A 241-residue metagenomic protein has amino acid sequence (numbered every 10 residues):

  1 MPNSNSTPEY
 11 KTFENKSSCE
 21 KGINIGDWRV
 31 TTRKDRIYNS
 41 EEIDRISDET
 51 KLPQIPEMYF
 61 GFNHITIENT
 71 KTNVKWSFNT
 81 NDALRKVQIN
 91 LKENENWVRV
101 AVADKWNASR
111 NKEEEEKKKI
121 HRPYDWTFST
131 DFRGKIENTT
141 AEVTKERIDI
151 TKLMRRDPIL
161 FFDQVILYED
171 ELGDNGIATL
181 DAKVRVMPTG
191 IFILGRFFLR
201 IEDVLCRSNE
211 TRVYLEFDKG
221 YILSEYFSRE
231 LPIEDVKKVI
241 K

Functional and structural regions predicted by a protein language model:
N3-E41, V143: Glycine-rich short-loop/terminal segments
N3-S18, K112, L223, F227-I240: A composition-driven surface/loop motif
I23, I37, S47, Y226 (+1 more regions): Eukaryotic intrinsically disordered, low-complexity regulatory tracts
E42-D149, L153-L231: Acidic, low-complexity, intrinsically disordered interaction modules
